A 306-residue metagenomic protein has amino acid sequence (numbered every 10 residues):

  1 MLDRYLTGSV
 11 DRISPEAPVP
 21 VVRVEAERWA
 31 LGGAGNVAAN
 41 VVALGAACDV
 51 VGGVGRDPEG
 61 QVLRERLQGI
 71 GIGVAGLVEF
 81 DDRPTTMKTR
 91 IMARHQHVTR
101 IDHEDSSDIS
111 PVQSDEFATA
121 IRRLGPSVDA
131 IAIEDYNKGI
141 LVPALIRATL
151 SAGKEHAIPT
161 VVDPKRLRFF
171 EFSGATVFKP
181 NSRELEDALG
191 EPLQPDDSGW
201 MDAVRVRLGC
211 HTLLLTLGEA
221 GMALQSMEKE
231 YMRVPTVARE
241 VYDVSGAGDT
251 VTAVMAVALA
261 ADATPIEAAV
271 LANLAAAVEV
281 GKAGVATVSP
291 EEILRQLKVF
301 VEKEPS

Functional and structural regions predicted by a protein language model:
M1-R12, L297, V301: Positively charged, low-complexity intrinsically disordered leader regions
L2, L185-E186, I293: A generic structural signal for short hydrophobic patches within well-formed alpha-helices
R12-V22, R94-S107, P180-D187: Gly-rich Lys/Arg/Thr-decorated short loops/hinges at beta-loop-alpha junctions or inter-strand turns that position
P15-M87, R295-K298: Substrate-binding N-lobe of the ribokinase-like
L77-R83, R90-P126: Conserved phosphate-binding/catalytic loop of the ribokinase/pfkB sugar-kinase fold
L124-I140: Short acidic, glycine-rich surface-loop motifs adjacent to enzyme active sites
K138-Y231: Conserved phosphate/ATP/ADP-binding segment of small-molecule kinases
H211-T212, V237-F300: Conserved post-catalytic alpha-helical subdomain immediately downstream of the catalytic base and nucleotide-binding
